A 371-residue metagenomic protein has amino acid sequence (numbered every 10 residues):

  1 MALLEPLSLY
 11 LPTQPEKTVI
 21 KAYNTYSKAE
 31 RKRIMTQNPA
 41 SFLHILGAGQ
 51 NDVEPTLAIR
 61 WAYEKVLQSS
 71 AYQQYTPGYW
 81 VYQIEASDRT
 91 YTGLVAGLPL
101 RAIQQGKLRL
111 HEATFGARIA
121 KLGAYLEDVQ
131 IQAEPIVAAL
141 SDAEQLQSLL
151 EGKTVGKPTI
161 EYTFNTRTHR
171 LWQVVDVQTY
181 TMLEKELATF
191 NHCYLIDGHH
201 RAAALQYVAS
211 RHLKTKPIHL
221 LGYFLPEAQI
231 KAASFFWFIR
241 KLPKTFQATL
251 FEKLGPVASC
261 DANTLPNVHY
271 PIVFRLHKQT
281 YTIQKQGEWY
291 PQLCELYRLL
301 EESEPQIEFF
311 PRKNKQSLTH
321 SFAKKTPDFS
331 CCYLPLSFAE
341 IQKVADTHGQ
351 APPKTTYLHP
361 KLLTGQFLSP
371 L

Functional and structural regions predicted by a protein language model:
M1-L371: Surface-exposed, charge/polar-rich loops and edge strands
